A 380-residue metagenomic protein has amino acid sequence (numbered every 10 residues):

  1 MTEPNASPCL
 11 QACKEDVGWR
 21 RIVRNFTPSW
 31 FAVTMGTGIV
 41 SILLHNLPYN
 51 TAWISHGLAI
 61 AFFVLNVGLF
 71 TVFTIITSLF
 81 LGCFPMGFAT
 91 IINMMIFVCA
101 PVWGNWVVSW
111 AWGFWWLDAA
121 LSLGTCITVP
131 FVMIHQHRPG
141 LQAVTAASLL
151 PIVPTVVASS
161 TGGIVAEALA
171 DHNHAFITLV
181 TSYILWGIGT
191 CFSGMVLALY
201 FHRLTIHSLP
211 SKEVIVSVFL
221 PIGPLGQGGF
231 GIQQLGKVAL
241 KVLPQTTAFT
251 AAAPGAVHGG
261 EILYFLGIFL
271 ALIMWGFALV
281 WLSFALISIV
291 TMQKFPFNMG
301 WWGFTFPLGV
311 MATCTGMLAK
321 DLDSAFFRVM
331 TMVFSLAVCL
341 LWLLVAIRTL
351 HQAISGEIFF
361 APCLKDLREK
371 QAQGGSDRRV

Functional and structural regions predicted by a protein language model:
M1-Q11: Fungal intrinsically disordered, low-complexity polar regions
L10-N46, A59, F63, T77-I96 (+10 more regions): Juxtamembrane helix-loop boundaries in multi-pass membrane proteins
G36-Y49, F70-I76, G87-A100, T125-H135 (+6 more regions): Membrane-embedded alpha-helices of multi-pass membrane proteins, especially ion channels and transporters
G57-F73: N-terminal low-complexity or amphipathic/hydrophobic leaders
V98-N105, L318-M330: Membrane-helix boundary connector in multi-pass membrane proteins
V165-A166, N173-T178, S182, G189-C191 (+2 more regions): Membrane-interfacial loop- and helix-cap regions that link adjacent transmembrane helices in polytopic membrane proteins
V329-L344: Small-residue-rich transmembrane alpha-helices that serve as helix-helix interface/gating elements in multipass
I347-C363: Membrane-interface capping segments at transmembrane-helix boundaries
